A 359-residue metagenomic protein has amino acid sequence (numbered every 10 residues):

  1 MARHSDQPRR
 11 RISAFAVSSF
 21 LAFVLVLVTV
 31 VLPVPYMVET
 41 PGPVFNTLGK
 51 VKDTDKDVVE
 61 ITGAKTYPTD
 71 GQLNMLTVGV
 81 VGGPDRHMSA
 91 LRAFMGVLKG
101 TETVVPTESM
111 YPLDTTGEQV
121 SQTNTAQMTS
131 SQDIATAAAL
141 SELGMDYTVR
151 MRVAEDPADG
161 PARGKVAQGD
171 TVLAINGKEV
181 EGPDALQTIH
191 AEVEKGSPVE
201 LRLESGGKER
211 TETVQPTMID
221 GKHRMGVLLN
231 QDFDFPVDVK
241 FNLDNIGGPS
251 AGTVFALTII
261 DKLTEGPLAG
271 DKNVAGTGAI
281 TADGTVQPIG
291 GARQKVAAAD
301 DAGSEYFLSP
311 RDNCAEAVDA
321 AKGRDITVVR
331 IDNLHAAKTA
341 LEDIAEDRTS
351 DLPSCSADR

Functional and structural regions predicted by a protein language model:
M1-I12, G100-V105, D114: Terminal targeting segments of Actinobacterial cell-envelope proteins
A14-P33: Hydrophobic membrane-insertion alpha-helices, especially the h-region of bacterial N-terminal signal peptides
T40-T69, L76-V80, V104-P157, T213-G278: PDZ/PDZ-like peptide-tail recognition elements
T136-Q168, R348-R359: PDZ/PDZ-like groove recognition
A162-A185, I189, V296, G303-S309: Conserved PDZ fold ligand-binding element
T188-L229, D319-E346, D351-D358: PDZ-domain C-terminal substructure recognizer with occasional recognition of PDZ-binding tails
A282-F307: Glycine- and Gly-Pro-enriched alpha-helical subdomains that act as flexible, kink-prone "lid/hinge" or packing modules
S309-A321: Short, glycine/polar-rich helix-capping loops at beta-to-alpha or helix-loop-helix junctions that flank or form
